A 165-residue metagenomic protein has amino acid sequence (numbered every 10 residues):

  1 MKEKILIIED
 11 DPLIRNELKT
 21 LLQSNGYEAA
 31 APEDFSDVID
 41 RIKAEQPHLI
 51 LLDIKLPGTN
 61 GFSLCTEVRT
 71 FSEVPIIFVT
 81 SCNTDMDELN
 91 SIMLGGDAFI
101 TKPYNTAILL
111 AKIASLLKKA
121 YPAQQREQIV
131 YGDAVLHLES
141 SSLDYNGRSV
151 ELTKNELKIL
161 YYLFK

Functional and structural regions predicted by a protein language model:
M1-A120: N-terminal/domain-start alpha-helical segments
K4, A114-K165: Short, Lys/Arg-enriched segments at the junction into DNA-binding effector domains of transcriptional regulators
